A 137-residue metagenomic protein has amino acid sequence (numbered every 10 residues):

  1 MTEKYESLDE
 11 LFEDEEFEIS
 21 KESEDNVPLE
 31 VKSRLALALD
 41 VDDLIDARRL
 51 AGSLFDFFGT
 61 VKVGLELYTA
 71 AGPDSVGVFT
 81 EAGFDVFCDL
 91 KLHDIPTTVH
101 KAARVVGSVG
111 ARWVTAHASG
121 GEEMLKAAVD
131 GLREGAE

Functional and structural regions predicted by a protein language model:
M1-L11: Acidic, serine/threonine- and proline-rich low-complexity intrinsically disordered segments
D9-E122, A127-A136: Conserved N-terminal beta1-alpha1 strand-loop-helix module at the mouth
